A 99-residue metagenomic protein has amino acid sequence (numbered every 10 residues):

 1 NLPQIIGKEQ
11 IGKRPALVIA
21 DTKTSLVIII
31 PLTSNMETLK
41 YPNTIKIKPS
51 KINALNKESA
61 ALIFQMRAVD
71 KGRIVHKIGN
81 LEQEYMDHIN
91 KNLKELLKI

Functional and structural regions predicted by a protein language model:
N1-I6: GIY-YIG nuclease catalytic motif and its immediate N-terminal context
K8-G12, V18-K51: Compact nucleic-acid interaction/catalytic patches
K13-R14, E58: Short beta-strand-initiation
I52-I99: C-terminal terminal-subdomain/extension
